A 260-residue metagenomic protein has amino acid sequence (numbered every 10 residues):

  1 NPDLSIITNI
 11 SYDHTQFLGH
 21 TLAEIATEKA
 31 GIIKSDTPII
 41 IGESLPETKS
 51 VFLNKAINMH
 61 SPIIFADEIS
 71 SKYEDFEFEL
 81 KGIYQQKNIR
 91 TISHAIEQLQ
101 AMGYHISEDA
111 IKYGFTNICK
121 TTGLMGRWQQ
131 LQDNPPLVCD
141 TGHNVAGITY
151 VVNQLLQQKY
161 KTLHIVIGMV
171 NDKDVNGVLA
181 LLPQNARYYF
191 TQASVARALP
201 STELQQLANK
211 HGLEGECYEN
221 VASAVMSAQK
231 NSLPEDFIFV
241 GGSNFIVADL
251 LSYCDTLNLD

Functional and structural regions predicted by a protein language model:
N1-E43: Flexible active-site lid/hinge loop adjacent to a nucleotide/diphosphate and Mg2+-phosphate binding pocket
N1-F17, P46-E77: Extended acidic/charged loop-beta regions that coordinate divalent cations and stabilize anionic phosphate/carboxylate
N1-I6, I10-H14, E24, D75-R187: Nucleotide phosphate-binding/pyrophosphate-handling subdomain across enzymes that bind or process nucleotide phosphates
L4, S232-G241, I246: Short SAM/SAH-binding signature in class I
Q16-F17, S50-F52, I148-T149, V175-G177 (+2 more regions): Short glycine-/acidic-enriched loop or helix-start segments at secondary-structure transitions that form or flank
G42-S44, K55-S71, K81-G82, H105 (+5 more regions): Beta-strand->loop->alpha-helix junctions that form or flank phosphate-binding loops in nucleotide-handling enzymes
S44-I64, P136-L137, V145, L179-F237: C-terminal helical cap/extension that packs against the catalytic core of soluble nucleotide-cofactor enzymes
S243-D260: Glycine/aspartate-rich loop-and-adjacent alpha/beta segment that forms the canonical ThDP
